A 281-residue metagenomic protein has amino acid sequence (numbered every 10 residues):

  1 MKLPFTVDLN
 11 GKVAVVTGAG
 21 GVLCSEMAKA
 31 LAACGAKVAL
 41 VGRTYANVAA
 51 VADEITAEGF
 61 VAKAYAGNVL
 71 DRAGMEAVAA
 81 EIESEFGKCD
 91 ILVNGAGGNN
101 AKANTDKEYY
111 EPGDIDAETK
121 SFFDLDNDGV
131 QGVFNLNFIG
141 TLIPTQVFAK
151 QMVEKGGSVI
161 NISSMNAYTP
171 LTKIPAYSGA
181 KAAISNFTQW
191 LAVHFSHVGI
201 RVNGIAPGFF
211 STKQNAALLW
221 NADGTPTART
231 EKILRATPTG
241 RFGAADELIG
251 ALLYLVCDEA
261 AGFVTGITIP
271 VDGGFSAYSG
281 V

Functional and structural regions predicted by a protein language model:
G20-V22: Conserved glycine-rich cofactor-binding loop
A36-A50: Conserved glycine-rich Rossmann-like NAD(P)H-binding loop of the short-chain dehydrogenase/reductase
A103-F122, D126-Q131, I233: Substrate-binding pocket helix/loop in short-chain dehydrogenase/reductase
T145, A180: Active-site helix of classical SDR
S164: Residue(s) in the substrate-gating loop at a strand-loop-helix junction that position the organic substrate next
S196, R201, F263-T265: Short, small/polar-rich loop/turn modules that mediate ligand/substrate recognition or access, typified
R241-V271, S276: C-terminal substrate-recognition "lid" of short-chain dehydrogenase/reductases
